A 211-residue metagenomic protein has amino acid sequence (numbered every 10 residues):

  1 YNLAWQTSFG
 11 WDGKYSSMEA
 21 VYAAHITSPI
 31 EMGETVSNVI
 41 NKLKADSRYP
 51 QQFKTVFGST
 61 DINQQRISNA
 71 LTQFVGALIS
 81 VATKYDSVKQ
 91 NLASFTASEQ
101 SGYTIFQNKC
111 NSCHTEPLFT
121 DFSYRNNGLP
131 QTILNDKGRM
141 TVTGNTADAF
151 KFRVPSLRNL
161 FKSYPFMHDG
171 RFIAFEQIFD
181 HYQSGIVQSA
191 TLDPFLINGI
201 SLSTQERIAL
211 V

Functional and structural regions predicted by a protein language model:
Y1-V211: Periplasmic c-type cytochrome electron-transfer domains
